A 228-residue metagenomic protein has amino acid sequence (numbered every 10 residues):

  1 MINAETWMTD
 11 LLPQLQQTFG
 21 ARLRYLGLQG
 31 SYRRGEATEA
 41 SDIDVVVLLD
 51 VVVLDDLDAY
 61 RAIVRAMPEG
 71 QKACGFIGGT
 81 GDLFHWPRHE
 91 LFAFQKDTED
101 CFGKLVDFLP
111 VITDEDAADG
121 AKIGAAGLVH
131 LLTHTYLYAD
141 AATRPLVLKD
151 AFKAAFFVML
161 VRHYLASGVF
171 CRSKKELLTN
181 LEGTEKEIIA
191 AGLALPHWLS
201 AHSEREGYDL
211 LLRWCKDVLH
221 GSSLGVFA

Functional and structural regions predicted by a protein language model:
M1-Q17, A21, R33-E39, D50-A228: Catalytic core of pol beta-like nucleotidyltransferases
D44: N-terminal loops that bind phosphate or other acidic moieties and the adjacent beta-alpha structural core
